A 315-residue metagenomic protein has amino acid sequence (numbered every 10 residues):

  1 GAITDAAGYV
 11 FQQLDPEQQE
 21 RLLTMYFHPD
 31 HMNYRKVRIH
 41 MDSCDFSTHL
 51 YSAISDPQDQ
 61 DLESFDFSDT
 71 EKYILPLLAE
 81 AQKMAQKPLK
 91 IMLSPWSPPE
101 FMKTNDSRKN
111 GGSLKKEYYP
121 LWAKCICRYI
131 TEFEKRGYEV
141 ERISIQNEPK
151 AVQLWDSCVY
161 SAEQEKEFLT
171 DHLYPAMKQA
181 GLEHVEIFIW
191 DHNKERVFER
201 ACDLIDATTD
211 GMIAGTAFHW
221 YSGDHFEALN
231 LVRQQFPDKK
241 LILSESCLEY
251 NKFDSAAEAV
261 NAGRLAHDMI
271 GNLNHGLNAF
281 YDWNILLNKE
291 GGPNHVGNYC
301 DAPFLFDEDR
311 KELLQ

Functional and structural regions predicted by a protein language model:
G1, N33, I91, I143 (+3 more regions): Conserved, mostly hydrophobic/aromatic
G1-A6, I39-S43, S94-S97, I145-P149 (+4 more regions): Active-site-proximal beta-strand/loop segments in catalytic clefts of secreted hydrolases
A2-V140, S161, D171: N-terminal catalytic cores of secreted or lumenal carbohydrate-active enzymes
D5-G8, D61-S64, I213-A217, K252-A257: Short, basic, glycine/proline-bearing loop/turn elements
F46-L50, P99-D106, K150-L154, V197-E199 (+2 more regions): Short acidic/His/Gly/Ser-rich catalytic and metal-binding motifs that mark active-site loops of diverse hydrolases
S52-P57, D106-G111, C158-S161, D203-I205 (+3 more regions): Short secondary-structure boundary/capping segments
P120-R142, P149-F253, G263: Active-site neighborhood of glycoside hydrolase catalytic domains
K240-Q315: Aromatic/acidic polysaccharide-binding cleft in carbohydrate-active enzymes
